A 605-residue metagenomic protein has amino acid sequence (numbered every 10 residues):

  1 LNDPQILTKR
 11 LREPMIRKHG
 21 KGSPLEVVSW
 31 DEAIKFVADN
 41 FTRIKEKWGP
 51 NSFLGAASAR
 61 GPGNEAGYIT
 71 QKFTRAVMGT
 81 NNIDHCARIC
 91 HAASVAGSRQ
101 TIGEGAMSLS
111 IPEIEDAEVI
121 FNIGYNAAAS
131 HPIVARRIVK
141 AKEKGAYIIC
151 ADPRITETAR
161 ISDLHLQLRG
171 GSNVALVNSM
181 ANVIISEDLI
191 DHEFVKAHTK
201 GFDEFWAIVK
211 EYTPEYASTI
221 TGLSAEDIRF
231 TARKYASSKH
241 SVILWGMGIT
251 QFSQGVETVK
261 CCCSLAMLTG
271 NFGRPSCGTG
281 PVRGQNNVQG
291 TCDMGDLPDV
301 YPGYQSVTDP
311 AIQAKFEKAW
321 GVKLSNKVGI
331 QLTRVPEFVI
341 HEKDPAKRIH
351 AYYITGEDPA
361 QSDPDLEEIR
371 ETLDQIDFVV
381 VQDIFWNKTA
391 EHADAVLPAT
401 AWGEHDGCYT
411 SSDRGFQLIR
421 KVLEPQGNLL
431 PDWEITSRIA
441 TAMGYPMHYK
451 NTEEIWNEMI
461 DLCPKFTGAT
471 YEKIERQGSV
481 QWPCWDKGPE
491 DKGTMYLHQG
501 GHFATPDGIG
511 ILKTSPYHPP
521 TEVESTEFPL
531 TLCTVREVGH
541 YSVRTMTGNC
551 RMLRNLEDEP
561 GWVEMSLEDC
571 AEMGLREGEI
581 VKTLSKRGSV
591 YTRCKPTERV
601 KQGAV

Functional and structural regions predicted by a protein language model:
L1-E187, A197, G201, S224 (+5 more regions): N-terminal export/assembly segments and adjacent metallocofactor-ligating motifs of anaerobic energy-metabolism
P14, F36, N40-R43, K72-T80 (+25 more regions): Generic, well-ordered alpha-helical scaffold segments in large soluble proteins
S52, D116-N122, N126-I161, H165 (+3 more regions): A cross-kingdom feature strongest in bacterial/archaeal respiratory oxidoreductases
L54-G63, I220-L223, G246-S253, Q285 (+2 more regions): Conserved short loop/turn motifs at secondary-structure junctions
E113-I123, G201-T221, A442, G561: Conserved thiamine diphosphate
D191-H192, I228, V242-I243, F272-P281 (+7 more regions): Acidic/polar loop patches that form or flank catalytic/metal-binding clefts of enzymes that bind anionic ligands
A197-K200, Y235, G278-Q289, N451-P464 (+1 more regions): A glycine-rich phosphate-binding loop feature that marks nucleotide/adenosyl-phosphate handling sites
Y235-I340, G488-E490, G501-I509: A glycine-rich, hydrophobic/aromatic-adjacent loop/helix-cap motif
